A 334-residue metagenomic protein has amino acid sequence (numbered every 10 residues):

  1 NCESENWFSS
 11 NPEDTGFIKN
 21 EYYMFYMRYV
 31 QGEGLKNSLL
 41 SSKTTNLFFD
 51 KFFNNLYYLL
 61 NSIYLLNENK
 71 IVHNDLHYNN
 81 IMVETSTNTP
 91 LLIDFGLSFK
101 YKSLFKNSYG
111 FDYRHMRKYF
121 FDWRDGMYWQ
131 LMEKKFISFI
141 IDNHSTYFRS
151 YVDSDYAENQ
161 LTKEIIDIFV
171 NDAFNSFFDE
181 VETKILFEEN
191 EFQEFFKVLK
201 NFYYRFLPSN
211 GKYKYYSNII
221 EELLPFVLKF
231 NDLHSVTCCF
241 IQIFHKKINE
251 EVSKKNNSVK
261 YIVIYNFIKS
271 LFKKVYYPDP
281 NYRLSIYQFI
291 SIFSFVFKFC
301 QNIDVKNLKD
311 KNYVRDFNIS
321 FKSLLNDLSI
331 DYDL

Functional and structural regions predicted by a protein language model:
N1-F52, L104: Conserved structural core of kinase catalytic domains
I63-E84: Catalytic-loop of the protein kinase fold
T89-E250: C-lobe/activation-segment region of protein kinase-like
I262-Y277: Conserved C-terminal C-lobe helix
P278-V305: Terminal C-lobe "cap" of eukaryotic-type protein kinase domains
D304-L334: Regulatory extensions appended to serine/threonine kinase catalytic cores
